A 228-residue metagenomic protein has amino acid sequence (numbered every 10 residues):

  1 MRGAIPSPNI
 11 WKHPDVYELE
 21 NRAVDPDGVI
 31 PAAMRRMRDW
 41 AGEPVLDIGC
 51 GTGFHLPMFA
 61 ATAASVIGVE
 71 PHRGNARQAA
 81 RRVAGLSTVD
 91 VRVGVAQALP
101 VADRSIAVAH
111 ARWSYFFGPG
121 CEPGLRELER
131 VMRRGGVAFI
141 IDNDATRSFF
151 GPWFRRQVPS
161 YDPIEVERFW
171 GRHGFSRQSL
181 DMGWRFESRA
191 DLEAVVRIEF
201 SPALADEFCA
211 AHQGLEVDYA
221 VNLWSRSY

Functional and structural regions predicted by a protein language model:
M1-E43, F54-M58, N75, E199: Conserved class I S-adenosyl-L-methionine
D25, T52, G171, S176-Y228: Conserved Class I S-adenosyl-L-methionine
E43, A64, A107: Conserved acidic residues
L46, G51-A98: Class I SAM-dependent methyltransferase SAM/SAH-binding core
Q97-A109: A short acidic, Gly/Pro-enriched loop at the edge of an enzyme's catalytic core that lines a small-molecule cofactor
A107-C121: A short SAM/SAH-binding and catalytic strip from SAM-dependent methyltransferases
E122-R134: A short glycine-rich, Lys/Arg-flanked "PGG" loop and its adjoining helix->strand segment in the class I
V137-R168: Conserved class I S-adenosyl-L-methionine
